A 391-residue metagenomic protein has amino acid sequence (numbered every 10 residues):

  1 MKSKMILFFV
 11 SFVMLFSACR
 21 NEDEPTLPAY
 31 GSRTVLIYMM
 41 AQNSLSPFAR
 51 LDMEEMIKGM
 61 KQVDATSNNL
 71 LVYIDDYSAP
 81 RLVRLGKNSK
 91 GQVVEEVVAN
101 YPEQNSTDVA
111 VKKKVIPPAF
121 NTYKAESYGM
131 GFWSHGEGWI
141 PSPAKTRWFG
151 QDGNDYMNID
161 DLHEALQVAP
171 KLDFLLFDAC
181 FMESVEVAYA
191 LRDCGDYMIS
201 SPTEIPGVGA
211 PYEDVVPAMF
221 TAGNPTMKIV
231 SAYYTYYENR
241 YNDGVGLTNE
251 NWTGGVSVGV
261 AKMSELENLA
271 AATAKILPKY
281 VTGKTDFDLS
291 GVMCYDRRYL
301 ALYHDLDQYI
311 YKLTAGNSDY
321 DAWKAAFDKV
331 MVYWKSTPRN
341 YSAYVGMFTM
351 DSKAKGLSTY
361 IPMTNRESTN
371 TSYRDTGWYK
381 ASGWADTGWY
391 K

Functional and structural regions predicted by a protein language model:
K2-F9: Sec-dependent signal peptide recognition, specifically the positively charged N-region followed immediately by
F9-V35, I361-M363: Bacterial Sec-dependent N-terminal signal peptides
D23-N69, Y73-D75: Acidic/polar, low-complexity intrinsically disordered N-terminal segments immediately downstream of a Sec signal
G31-T34, D64-L70, Y123-G129, A169-F174 (+1 more regions): Loop/turn elements at helix/coil->beta-strand transitions in domains of secreted/extracellular proteins
M40-Q42, F48-K61, V109-P118, S184-V185 (+1 more regions): Short alpha-helical segments and helix-capping/turn motifs at coil-helix boundaries
N43-P47, P80-R81, R366-T371: Short, solvent-exposed loop/turn elements at domain surfaces
I74-P170, A179-C180, V185, P202: Catalytic-core segments of thiol-dependent peptidases
G136-G138, A144-K391: Terminal, contiguous helix-loop blocks that mediate binding/assembly
